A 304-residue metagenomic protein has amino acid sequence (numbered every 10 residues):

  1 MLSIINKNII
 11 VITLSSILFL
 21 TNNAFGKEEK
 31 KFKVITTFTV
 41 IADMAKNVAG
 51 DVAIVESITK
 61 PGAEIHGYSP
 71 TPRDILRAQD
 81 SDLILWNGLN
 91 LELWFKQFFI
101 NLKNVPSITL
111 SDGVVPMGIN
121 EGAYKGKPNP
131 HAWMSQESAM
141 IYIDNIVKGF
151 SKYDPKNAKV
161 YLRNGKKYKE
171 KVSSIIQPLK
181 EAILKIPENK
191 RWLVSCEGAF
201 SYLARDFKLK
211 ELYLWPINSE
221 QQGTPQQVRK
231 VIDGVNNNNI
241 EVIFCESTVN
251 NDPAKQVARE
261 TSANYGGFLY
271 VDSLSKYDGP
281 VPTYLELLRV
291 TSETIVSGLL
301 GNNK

Functional and structural regions predicted by a protein language model:
M1-I5: N-terminal secretory signal peptides that target proteins for export/translocation
K7-I9, N23-A24, E28: N-terminal cationic leader/targeting segments used for protein routing and processing
N8-F19: Bacterial N-terminal signal peptides
F19-L20, A258: Hydrophobic alpha-helical membrane context
F25-K304: Extracytoplasmic metal-acquisition and chelation regions
